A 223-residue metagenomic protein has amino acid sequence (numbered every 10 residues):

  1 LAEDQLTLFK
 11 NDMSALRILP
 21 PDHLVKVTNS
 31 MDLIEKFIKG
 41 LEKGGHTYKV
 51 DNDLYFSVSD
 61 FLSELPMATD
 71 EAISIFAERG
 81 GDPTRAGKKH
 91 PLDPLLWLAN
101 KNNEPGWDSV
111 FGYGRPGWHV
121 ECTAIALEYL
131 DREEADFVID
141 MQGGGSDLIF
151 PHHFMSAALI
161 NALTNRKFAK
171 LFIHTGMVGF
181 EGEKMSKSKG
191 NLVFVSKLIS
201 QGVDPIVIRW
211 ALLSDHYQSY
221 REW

Functional and structural regions predicted by a protein language model:
L1, H23-K26, N191-F194: Secondary-structure junction/capping motif
L1, P21, Q218-Y220: Short, polar/flexible loop-turn hinges at active-site or ligand-entry regions and domain interfaces
L1-R17: N-terminal, positively charged nucleic-acid-binding surface of large information/translation enzymes
Q5, N29-L33: An acidic site on a long C-lobe helix of protein kinase domains
S14-V27: Divalent metal-dependent hydrolysis catalytic cores, especially in the metallo-beta-lactamase
K26-N29, W223: A structural signal for alpha-helical segments
L33-W223: Alpha-helical recognition segments enriched in aromatics with Gly/Pro capping that present substrate-recognition
